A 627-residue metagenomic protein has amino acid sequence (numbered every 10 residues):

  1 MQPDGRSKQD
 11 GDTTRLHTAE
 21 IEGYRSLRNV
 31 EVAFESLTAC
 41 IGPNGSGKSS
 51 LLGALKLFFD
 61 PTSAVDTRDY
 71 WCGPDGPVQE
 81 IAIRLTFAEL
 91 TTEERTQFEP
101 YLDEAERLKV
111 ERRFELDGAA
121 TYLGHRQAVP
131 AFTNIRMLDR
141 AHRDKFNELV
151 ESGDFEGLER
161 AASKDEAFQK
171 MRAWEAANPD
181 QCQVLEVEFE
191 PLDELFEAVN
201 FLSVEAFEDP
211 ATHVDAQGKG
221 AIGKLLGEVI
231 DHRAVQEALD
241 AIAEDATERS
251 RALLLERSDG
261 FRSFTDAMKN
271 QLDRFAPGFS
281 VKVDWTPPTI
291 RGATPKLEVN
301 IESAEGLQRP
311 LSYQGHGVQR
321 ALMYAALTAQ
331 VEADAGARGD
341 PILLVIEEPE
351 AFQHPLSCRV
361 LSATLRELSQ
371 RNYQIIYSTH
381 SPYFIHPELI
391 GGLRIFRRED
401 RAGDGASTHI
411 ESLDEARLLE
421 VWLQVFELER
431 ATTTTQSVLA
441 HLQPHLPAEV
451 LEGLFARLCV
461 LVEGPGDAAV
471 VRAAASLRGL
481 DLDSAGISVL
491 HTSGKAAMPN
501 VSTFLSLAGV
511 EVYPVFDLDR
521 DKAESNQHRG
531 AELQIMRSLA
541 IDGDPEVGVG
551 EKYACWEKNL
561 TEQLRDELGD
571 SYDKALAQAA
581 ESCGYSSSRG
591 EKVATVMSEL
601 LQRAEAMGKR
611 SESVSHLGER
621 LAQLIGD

Functional and structural regions predicted by a protein language model:
M1-D60, L297-P444, A448-E449, Q623-G626: Switch/communication elements of ASCE P-loop NTPase nucleotide-binding domains
Q2-K8, E186-V187, A198, A206-L322 (+1 more regions): Extended helical coiled-coil dimerization/tether regions that scaffold and oligomerize large DNA-maintenance assemblies
T38, F87-T91, F114-G118, E305: Beta-strand elements of well-folded, non-transmembrane domains
L52-E106: Conserved P-loop NTP-binding catalytic core
A64-Y70, E94-Q97, A177-E194, K282-D284 (+2 more regions): Short alpha-helical segments and helix-capping/turn motifs at coil-helix boundaries
V78-I83, A105-V110, G118, E197-F201 (+5 more regions): Short glycine-/polar-rich loops that comprise or flank the Walker A/P-loop and associated switch/sensor motifs
T92, E99-D231: Electropositive, glycine-dotted interaction segments that contact anionic polymers or phosphate-rich ligands
R398-D627: Acidic, divalent-metal-binding catalytic cores of TOPRIM and closely related two-metal-ion phosphodiester/pyrophosphate
